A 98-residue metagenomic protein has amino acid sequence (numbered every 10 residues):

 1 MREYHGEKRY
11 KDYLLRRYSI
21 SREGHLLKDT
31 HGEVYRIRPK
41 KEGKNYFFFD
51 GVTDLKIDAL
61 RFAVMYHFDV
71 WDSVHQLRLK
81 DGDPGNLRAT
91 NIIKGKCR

Functional and structural regions predicted by a protein language model:
M1-H75, D83-R98: Conserved recognition-core residues within compact binding domains
L79: Residue(s) in the substrate-gating loop at a strand-loop-helix junction that position the organic substrate next
